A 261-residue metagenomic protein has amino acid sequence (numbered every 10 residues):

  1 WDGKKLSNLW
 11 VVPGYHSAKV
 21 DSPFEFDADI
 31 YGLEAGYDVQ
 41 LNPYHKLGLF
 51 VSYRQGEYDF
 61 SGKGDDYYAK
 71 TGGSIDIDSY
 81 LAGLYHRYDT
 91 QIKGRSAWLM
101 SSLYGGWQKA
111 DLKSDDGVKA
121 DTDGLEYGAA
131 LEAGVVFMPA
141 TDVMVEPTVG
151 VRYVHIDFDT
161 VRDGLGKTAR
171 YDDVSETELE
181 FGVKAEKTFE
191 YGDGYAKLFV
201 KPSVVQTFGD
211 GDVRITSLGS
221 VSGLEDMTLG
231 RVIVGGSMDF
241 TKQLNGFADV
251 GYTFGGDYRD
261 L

Functional and structural regions predicted by a protein language model:
K4-L261: Membrane translocator/pore-forming domains, dominated by Gram-negative outer-membrane beta-barrels
